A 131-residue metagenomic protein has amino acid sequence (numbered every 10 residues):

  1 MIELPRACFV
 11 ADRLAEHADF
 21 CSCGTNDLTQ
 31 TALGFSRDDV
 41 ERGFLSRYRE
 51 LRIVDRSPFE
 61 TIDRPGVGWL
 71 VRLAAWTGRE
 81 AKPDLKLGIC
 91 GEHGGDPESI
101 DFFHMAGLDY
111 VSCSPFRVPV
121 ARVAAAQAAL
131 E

Functional and structural regions predicted by a protein language model:
M1-E131: Conserved alpha/beta-domain cores
